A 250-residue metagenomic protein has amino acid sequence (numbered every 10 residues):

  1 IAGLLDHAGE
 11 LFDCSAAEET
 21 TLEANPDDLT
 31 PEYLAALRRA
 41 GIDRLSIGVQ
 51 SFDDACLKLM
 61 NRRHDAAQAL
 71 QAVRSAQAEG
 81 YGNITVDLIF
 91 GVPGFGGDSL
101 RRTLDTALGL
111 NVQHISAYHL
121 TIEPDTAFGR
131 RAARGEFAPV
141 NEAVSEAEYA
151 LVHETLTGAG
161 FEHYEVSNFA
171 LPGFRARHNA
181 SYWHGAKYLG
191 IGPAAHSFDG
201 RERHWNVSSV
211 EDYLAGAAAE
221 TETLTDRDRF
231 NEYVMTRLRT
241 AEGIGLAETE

Functional and structural regions predicted by a protein language model:
I1-E250: C-terminal scaffold of the Radical SAM
